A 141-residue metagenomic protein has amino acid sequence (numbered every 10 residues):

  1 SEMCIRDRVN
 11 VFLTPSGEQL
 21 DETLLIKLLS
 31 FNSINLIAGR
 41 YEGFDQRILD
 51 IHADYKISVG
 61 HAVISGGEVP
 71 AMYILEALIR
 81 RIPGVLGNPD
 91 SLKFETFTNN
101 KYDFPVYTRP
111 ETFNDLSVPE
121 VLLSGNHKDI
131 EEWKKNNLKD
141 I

Functional and structural regions predicted by a protein language model:
E2-I5: Short, small-residue-biased leader/transition segments that mark boundaries at the very start of proteins
D7-R8, N32-I34: Short coil/turn segments at beta-strand junctions that form active-site/ligand-binding loops
V11-P15, L36-A38: Short beta-strand segments
Q19-E22, F44-Q46, A71: Short, well-ordered alpha-helical microsegments
T23-L29: Short glycine-cluster motifs
N32, A38-E42: Long, charge-patterned amphipathic alpha-helical coiled-coil/hairpin "stalk" segments used as oligomerization
I48-N88, E95-F97: Structured adenosyl-cofactor binding patch, chiefly the S-adenosyl-L-methionine
F97-I141: Long, charged alpha-helical interface segments
